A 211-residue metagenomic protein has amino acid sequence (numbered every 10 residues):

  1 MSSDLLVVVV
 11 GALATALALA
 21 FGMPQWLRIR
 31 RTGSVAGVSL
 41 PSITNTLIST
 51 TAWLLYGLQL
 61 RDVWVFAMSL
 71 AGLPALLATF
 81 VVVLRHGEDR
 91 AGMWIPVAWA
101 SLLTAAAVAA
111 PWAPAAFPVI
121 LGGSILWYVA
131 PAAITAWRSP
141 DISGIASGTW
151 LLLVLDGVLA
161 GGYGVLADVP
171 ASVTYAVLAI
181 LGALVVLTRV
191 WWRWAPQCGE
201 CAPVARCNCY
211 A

Functional and structural regions predicted by a protein language model:
M1-A211: Alpha-helical membrane-protein topology signature
